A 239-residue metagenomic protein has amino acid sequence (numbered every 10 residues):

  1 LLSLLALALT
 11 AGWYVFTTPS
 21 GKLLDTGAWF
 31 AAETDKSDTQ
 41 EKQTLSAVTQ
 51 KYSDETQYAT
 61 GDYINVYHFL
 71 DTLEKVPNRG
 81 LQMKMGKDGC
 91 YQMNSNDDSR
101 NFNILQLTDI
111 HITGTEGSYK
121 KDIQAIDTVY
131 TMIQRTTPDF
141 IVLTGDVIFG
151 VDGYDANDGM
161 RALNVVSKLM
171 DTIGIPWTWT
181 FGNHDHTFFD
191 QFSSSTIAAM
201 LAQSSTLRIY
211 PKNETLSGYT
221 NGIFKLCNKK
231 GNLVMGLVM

Functional and structural regions predicted by a protein language model:
L1-L2, F16, T26-F30: Extended hydrophobic/Leu-rich segments
L2-Y14: Hydrophobic membrane-insertion alpha-helices, especially the h-region of bacterial N-terminal signal peptides
L9, D25, I173-I175: Acidic, low-complexity intrinsically disordered regions
G12-L24: Hydrophobic single-pass membrane-insertion segments
W13-Y14, W29, W177-W179: A residue-identity detector for tryptophan
L23-M160: N-terminal active-site segment of His-dependent metallophosphoesterases
N65, F69-M93, A162-M239: Extended active-site neighborhood of metal-dependent phosphoesterases/phosphodiesterases
